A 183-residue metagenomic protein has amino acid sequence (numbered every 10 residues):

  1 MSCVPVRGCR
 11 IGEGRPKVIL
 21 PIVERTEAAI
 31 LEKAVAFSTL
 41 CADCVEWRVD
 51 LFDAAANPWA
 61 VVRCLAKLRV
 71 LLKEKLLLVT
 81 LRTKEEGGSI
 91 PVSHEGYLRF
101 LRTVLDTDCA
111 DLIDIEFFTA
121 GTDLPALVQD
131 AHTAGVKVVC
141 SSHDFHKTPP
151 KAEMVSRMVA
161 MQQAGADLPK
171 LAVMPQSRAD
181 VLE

Functional and structural regions predicted by a protein language model:
M1-E32: N-terminal amphipathic alpha-helix/helix-capping segment at the start of soluble metabolic enzymes
P16-I22, D43-W47, L77-L81, D111-I115 (+2 more regions): Hydrophobic faces of well-ordered beta-strands that scaffold small-molecule active sites in alpha/beta enzyme cores
E24-T26, V49-D53, L81-E85, F117-T119 (+2 more regions): Active-site-proximal loop/turn and secondary-structure-junction residues that shape catalytic pockets, frequently
R25-S38, V92-V104, P150-A160: Short, acidic/polar
V35-F52, A110, A164: Catalytic domains of carbohydrate-active enzymes, especially glycoside hydrolases
C44-L68, I115: Glycine-rich, proline-tolerant flexible connector loops at the mouths of alpha/beta enzymes
P58-E85, R99-T103, T107, L127-C140 (+1 more regions): Alpha-helix-loop-beta-strand connector modules within alpha/beta enzyme cores
L112, F117-E183: Catalytic alpha/beta core domains of metabolic enzymes, predominantly
